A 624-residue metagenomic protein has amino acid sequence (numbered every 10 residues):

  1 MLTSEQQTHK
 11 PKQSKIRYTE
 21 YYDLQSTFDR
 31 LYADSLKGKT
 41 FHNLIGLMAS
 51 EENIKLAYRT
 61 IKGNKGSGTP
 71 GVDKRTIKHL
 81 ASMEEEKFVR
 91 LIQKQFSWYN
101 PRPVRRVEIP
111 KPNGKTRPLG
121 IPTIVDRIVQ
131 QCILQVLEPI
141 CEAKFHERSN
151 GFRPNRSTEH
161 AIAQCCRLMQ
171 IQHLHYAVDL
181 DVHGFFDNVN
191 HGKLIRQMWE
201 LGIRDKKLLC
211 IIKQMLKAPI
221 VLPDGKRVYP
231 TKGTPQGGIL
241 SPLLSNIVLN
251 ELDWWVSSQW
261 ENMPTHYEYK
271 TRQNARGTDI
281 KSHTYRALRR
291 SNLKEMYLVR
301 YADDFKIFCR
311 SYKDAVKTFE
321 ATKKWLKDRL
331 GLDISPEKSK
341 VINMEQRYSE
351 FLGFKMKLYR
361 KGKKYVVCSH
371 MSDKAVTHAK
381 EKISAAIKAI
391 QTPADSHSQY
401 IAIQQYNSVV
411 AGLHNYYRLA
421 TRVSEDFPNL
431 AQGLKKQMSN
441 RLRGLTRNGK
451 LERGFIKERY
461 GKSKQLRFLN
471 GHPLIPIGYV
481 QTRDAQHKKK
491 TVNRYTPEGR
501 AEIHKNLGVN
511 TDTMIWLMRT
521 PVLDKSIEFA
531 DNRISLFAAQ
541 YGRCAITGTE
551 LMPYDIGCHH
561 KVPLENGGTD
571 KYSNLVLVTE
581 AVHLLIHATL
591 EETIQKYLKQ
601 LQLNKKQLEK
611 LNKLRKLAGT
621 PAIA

Functional and structural regions predicted by a protein language model:
M1-E86: Non-catalytic, polymerase-adjacent accessory regions of viral genome-replication enzymes
M1-L2, T377-G449: Right-hand nucleic-acid polymerase module
F88, F96, P103, K144-R148 (+4 more regions): Conserved polymerase palm-domain catalytic core
D181, G548-E580, A588-I594: Histidine-centered nuclease catalytic patch
K217, P223-K226, L330-D395, V410-A411: A conserved non-catalytic segment of reverse transcriptases and RNA-directed RNA polymerases corresponding to the late
L430-L434, N440-D524, Q602: Extended C-terminal regions of large enzymes
I527-G557, T579-A581: Short cysteine-rich loop/turn motifs with clustered Cys
E565-S573, L585-A624: Polybasic, low-complexity binding patches
